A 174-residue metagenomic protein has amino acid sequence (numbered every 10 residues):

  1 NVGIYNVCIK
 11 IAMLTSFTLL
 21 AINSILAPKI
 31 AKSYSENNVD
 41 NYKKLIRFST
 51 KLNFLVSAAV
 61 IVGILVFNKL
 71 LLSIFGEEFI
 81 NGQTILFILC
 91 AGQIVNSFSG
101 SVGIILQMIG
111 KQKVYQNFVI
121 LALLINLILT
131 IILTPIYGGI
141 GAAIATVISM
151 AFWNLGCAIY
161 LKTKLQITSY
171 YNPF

Functional and structural regions predicted by a protein language model:
N1, R47, L65-I94: Interfacial segments at transmembrane-helix termini and the short loops linking adjacent helices
N1-M13, I80-Q83, A142: Interfacial/gating helices of multi-pass transporter permease domains
N6, N38-L55, A59-V66, Q83-L86: Interfacial transmembrane-helix starts/ends
N6-I9, N53, L86-L89, Q93 (+2 more regions): Residue-level recognition of transmembrane alpha-helices in multi-pass small-molecule transporters/permeases
C8, A12-N37, K43, G103-M108: Helix-loop junctions and terminal segments of transmembrane helices in multi-pass membrane transport/translocation
A12, S16, V56, V60 (+7 more regions): Alpha-helical transmembrane segments of multipass membrane proteins
E36-N41, K164-F174: Interhelical loop/hinge segments that connect adjacent transmembrane helices in multipass membrane
N68, L72, G110-K113, I120-L155 (+3 more regions): Membrane-interface helix-loop junctions in multi-pass transport and translocation proteins
